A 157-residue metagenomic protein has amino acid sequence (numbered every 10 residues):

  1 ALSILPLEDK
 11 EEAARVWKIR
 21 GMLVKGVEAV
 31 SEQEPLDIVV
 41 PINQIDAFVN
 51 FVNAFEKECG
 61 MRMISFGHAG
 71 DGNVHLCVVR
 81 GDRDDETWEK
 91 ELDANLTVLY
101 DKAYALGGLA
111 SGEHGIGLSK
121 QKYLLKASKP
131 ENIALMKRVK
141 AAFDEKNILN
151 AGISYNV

Functional and structural regions predicted by a protein language model:
A1-V98, K102, L106: C-terminal substrate-recognition/cap domain of FAD-linked oxidoreductases
L5-I19, S111-K126, Y155-V157: Short proline/glycine- and acidic-rich turn/helix-capping motifs at secondary-structure junctions
L36, L76-V78, H114, K120 (+1 more regions): A structural signal for short, well-ordered beta-strand segments
T87-E91, N95, I116, L124-A127 (+1 more regions): Short amphipathic alpha-helical interaction segments
A94-V98, S111, S119, A134: Short amphipathic alpha-helical segments
Y104-I116, A141, E145-L149: Alpha-helix capping/hinge segments and adjacent helical runs
Q121-V157: Activity-critical C-terminal alpha-helical subdomain
